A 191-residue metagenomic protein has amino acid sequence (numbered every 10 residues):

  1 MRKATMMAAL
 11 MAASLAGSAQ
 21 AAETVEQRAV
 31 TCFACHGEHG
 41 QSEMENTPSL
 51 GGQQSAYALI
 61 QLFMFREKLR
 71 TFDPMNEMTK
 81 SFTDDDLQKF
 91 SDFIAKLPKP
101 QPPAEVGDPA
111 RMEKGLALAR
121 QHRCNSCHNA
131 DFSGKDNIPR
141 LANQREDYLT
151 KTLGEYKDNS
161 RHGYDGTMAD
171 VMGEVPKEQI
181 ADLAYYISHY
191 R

Functional and structural regions predicted by a protein language model:
M1-M7: Bacterial N-terminal signal peptides that target proteins for export
A8-S14: Bacterial N-terminal signal peptides
A21-H39, P102-P103, G107-A130, R145: Sequence/structural segment immediately N-terminal to covalent heme-attachment motifs in c-type and related
V25, G40-R70, N76-F82, L116 (+3 more regions): Gly/Gly-Pro-rich "capping" loops immediately C-terminal to redox-active cysteine motifs in periplasmic/lumenal
T31, Y57, P74-E77, K89 (+6 more regions): Extracytoplasmic/secreted proteins, especially bacterial periplasmic and envelope-associated proteins
H36, R66, H128, K157 (+1 more regions): Protein kinase-like catalytic domain
K80-P102, D147, G173-R191: C-terminal capping alpha-helices of c-type cytochrome domains
R161-G163: Conserved donor-nucleotide binding/catalytic region of nucleotide-linked donor-dependent transferases
